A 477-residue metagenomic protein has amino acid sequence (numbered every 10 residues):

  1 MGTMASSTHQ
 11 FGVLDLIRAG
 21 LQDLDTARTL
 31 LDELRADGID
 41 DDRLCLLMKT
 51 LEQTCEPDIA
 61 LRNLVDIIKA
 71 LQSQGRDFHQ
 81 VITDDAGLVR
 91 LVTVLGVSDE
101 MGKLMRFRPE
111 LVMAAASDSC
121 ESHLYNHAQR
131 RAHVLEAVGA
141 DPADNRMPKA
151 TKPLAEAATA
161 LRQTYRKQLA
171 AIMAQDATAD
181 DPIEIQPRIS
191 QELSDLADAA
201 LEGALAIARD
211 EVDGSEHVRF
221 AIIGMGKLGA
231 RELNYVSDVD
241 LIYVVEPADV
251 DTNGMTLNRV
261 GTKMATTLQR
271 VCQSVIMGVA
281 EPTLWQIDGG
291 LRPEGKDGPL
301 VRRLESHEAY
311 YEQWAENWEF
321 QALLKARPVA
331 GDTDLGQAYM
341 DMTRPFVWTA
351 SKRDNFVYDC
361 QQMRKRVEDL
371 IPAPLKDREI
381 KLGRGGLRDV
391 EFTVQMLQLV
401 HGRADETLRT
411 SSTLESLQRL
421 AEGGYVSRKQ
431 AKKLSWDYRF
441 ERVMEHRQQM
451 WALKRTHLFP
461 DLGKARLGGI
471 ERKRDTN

Functional and structural regions predicted by a protein language model:
M1-N477: A nucleotide- and high-energy phosphate-metabolite-utilizing enzyme signature
